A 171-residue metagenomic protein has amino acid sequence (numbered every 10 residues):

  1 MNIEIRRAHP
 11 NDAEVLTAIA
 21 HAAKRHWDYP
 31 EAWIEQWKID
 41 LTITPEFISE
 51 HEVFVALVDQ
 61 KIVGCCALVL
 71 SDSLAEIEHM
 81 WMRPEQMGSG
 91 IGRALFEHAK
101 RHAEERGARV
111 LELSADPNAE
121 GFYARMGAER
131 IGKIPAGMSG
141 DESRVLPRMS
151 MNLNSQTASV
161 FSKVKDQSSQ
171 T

Functional and structural regions predicted by a protein language model:
E4-A18: A short beta-loop-alpha structural element at the N-terminal edge of CoA-dependent acyl/N-acetyltransferase catalytic
T17-I43: Conserved GNAT-fold acetyl-CoA-binding loop/helix
I43-V55, E76: A short helix-loop-beta-strand connector motif used in the catalytic cores of GNAT acetyltransferases and, in some
V55, K61-V69, E76-W81: Conserved beta-strand in the GNAT
M82, G88-R101: Conserved acetyl-CoA-binding loop-helix of GNAT-fold acetyltransferases
A103-A115: Conserved GNAT acetyl-CoA-binding A-motif
E112-S114, E129-S150: Conserved catalytic-core motifs of GNAT/GCN5-like acyltransferases
Y123, A128: Conserved active-site tyrosine of GNAT-family acetyltransferases
